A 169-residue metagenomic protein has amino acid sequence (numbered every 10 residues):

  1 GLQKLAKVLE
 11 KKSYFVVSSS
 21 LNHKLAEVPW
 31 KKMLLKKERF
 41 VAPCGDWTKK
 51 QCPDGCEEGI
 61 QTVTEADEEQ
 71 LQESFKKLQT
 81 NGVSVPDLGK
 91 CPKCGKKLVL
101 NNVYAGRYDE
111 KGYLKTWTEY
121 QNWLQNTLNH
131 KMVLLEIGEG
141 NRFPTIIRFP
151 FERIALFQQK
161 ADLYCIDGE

Functional and structural regions predicted by a protein language model:
G1-E169: Conserved catalytic alpha/beta core of Sir2/sirtuin-type deacylases, generalized to analogous enzyme cores that bind
